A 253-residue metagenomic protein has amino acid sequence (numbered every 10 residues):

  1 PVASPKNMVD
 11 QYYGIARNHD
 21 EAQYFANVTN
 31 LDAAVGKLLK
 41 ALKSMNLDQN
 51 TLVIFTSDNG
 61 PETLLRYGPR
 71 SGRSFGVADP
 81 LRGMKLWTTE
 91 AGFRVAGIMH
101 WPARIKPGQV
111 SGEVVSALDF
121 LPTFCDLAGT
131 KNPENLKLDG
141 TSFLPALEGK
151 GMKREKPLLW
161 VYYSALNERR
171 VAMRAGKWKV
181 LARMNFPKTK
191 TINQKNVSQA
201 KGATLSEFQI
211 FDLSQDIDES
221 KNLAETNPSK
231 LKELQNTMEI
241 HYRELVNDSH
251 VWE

Functional and structural regions predicted by a protein language model:
P1-Q11, K43-I54, E90, L159 (+2 more regions): Active-site regions of oxyanion-processing enzymes, predominantly non-cytosolic
P1-Q23, E62-T63, Y67-S71, H250: Active-site His/acidic residue clusters
N18, A22-T29, S111-L118, K137 (+1 more regions): Soluble non-cytosolic domains of exported or imported proteins
V28, V35, L52-S57, A96-I98 (+2 more regions): Beta-strand elements within well-structured catalytic alpha/beta cores of enzymes that handle phosphate/sulfate esters
N30-P69: Metal-dependent active-site segment of extracytoplasmic phospho-/sulfohydrolases and closely related
L47-V53, R94, R154-K156, A175-W178 (+1 more regions): Loop/turn elements at helix/coil->beta-strand transitions in domains of secreted/extracellular proteins
P61-T88, I105-Q109, E113, L118-Q209 (+2 more regions): C-terminal cap/loop subdomain of S1 sulfatases and analogous C-terminal strand-loop tails that border
D216: Intrinsically disordered, low-complexity polar regions and short flexible loop motifs
